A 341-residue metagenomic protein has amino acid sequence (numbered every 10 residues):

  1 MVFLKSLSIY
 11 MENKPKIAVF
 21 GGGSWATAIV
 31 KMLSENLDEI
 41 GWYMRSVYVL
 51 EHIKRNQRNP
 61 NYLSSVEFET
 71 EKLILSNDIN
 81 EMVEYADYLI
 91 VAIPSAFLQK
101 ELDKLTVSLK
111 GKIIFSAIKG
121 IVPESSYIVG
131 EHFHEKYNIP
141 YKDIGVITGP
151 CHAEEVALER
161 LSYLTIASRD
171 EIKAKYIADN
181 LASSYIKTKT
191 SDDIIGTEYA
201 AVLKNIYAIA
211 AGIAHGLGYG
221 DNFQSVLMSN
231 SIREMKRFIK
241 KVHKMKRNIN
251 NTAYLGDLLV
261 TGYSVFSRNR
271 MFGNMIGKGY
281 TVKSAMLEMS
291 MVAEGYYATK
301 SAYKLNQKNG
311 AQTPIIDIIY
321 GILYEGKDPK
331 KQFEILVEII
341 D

Functional and structural regions predicted by a protein language model:
L7, A211-H215, K240-D341: NAD(P)-dependent Rossmann-like dehydrogenase/reductase catalytic/cofactor-binding core
L7-V66, K72-N77: NAD(P)+-binding Rossmann beta1-loop-alpha1 motif at the extreme N-terminus of oxidoreductases
T70, I74, I79-E159, I177-D179: Rossmann-like NAD(P)(H) cofactor-binding subdomain of soluble oxidoreductases
I121-G220: Rossmann-fold dinucleotide-binding core
E159-L164, I195-K240, N251-M271: Active-site-proximal catalytic alpha-helix in oxidoreductases
